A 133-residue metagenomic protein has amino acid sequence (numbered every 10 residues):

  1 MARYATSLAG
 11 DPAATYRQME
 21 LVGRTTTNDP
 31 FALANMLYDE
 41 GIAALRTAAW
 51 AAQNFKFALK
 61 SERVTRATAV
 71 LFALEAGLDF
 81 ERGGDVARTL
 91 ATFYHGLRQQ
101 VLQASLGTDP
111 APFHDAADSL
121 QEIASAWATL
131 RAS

Functional and structural regions predicted by a protein language model:
M1-N28, A32-M36, H114-S133: Short terminal interaction segments
T25-N35, A58, G84, R88 (+1 more regions): Short, solvent-exposed segments of well-ordered alpha helices
I42-S61: Short, well-structured hydrophobic secondary-structure segments
K60, A67, F113-A116: Solenoid-repeat scaffolds in large eukaryotic assemblies
V64, T68-F72: Amphipathic, heptad-repeat alpha-helical segments
A73-R88: Short, solvent-exposed, charged loop/turn and helix-capping segments that join or cap alpha-helices on peripheral
A87-A104: Long, amphipathic, charge-rich alpha-helical segments that form helical bundles/coiled-coils
V101-A117: Amphipathic, charged alpha-helical scaffolds that flank and support histidine-based chemistry in signaling
